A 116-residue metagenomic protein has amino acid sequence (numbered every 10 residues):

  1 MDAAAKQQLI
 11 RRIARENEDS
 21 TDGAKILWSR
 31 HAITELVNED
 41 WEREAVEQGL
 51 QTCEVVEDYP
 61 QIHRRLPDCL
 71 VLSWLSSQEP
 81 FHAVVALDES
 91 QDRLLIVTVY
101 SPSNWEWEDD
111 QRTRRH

Functional and structural regions predicted by a protein language model:
M1-H116: Ribonuclease/tRNase effector modules and their secretory precursors
